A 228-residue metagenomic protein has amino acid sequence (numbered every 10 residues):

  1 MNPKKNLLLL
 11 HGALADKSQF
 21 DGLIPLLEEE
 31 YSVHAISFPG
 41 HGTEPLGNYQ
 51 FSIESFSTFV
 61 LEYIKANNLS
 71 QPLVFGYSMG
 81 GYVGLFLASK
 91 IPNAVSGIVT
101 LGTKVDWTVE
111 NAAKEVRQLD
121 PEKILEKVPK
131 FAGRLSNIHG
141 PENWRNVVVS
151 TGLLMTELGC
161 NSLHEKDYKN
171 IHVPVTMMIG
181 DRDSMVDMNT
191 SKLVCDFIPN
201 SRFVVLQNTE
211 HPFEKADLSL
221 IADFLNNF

Functional and structural regions predicted by a protein language model:
N2-Y49: Conserved HGGG/HGGXW glycine-rich cap/lid loop of the alpha/beta-hydrolase fold
S55-P72: Conserved acidic catalytic loop of the alpha/beta-hydrolase fold
Y82-K90, A94-V128: Flexible "cap/lid" loop of the alpha/beta hydrolase fold
S150-D167: Active-site nucleophile elbow and catalytic-triad environment of alpha/beta-hydrolase enzymes
I171, M177-I179: Short beta-strand/loop motif that positions the catalytic acidic residue of the alpha/beta-hydrolase fold
V173, D187-V194: Short alpha-helix in the alpha/beta-hydrolase fold that links the catalytic acid
R182-V186, H211-P212: Acidic catalytic loop of the alpha/beta-hydrolase fold
S201-R202, Q207-F228: Catalytic active-site module of serine/aspartate enzymes centered on a nucleophile-bearing elbow/loop
